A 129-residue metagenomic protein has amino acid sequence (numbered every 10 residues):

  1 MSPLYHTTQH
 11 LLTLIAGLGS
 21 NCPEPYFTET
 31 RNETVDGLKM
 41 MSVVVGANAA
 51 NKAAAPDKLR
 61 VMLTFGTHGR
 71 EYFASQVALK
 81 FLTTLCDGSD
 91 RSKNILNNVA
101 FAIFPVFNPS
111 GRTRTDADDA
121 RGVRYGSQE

Functional and structural regions predicted by a protein language model:
M1, L12-I15, S92-K93, F104: Intrinsically disordered, low-complexity regions
M1-P3, T67-R70: Second-shell loop/turn segments in exported
P3-L59: Soluble metallo-hydrolase cores and metallopeptidase-like ectodomains found primarily in the secretory/periplasmic
N32, V44-A49, F65-G69, P105-F107: Short, flexible loop/turn elements at secondary-structure junctions
A55-T64, R70-E129: Active-site/substrate-binding loop(s) of hydrolase catalytic cores
